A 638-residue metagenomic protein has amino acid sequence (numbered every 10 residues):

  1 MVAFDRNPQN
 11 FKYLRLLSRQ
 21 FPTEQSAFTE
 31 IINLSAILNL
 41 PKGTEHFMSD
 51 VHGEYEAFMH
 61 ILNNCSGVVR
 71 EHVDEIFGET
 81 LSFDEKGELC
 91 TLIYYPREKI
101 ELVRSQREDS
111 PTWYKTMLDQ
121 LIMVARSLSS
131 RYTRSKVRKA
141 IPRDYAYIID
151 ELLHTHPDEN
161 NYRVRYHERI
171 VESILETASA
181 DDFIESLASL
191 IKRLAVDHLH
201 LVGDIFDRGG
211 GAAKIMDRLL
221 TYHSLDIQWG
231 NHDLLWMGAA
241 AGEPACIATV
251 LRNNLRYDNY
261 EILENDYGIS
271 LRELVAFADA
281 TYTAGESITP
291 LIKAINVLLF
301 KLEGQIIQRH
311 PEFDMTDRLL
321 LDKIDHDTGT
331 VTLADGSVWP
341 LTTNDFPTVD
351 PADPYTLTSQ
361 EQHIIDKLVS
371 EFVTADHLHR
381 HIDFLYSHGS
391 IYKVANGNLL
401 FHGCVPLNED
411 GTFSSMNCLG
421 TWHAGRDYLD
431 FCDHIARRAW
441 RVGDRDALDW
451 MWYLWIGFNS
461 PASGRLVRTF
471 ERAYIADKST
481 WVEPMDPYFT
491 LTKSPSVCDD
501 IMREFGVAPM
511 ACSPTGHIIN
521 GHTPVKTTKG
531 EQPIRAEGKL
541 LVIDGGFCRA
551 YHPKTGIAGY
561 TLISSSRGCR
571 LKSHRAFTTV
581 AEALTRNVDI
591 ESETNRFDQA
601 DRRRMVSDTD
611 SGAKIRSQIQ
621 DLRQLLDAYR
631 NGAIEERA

Functional and structural regions predicted by a protein language model:
M1-A638: Feature recognizes metal-dependent phosphohydrolase scaffolds
